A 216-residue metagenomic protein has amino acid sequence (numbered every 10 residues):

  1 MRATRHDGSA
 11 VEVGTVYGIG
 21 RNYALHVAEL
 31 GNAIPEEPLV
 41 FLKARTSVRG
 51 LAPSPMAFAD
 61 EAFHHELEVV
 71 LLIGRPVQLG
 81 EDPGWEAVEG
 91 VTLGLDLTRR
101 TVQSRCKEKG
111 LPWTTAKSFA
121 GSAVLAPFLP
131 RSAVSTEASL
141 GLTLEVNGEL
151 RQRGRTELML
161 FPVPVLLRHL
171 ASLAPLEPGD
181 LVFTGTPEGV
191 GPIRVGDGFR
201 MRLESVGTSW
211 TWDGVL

Functional and structural regions predicted by a protein language model:
M1-E177, L181, G189-L216: Catalytic-core "active-site belt" of small-molecule-metabolizing enzymes, emphasizing His/Asp/Glu-rich regions
